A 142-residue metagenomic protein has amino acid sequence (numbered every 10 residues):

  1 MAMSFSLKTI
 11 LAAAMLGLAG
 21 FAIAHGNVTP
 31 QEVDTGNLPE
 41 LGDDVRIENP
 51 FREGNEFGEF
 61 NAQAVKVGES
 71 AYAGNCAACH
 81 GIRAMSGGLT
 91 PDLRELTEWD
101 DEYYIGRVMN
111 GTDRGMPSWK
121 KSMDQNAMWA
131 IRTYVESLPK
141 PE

Functional and structural regions predicted by a protein language model:
A2-T9, A13-Q63, Y134-E142: Post-cleavage N-terminal segment of exported redox proteins
H25-V33, G87-R94, N110-E142: Axial heme c-ligation environment in periplasmic c-type cytochrome domains
I47-E48, A62, G74-A78, Y104: Short hydrophobic/aromatic-rich motifs at helix boundaries and adjacent loops
V65-E69, G81-M109, D113: Gly/Gly-Pro-rich "capping" loops immediately C-terminal to redox-active cysteine motifs in periplasmic/lumenal
G68, Y72-I82, M116, I131-V135: The canonical Cys-X-X-Cys-His
